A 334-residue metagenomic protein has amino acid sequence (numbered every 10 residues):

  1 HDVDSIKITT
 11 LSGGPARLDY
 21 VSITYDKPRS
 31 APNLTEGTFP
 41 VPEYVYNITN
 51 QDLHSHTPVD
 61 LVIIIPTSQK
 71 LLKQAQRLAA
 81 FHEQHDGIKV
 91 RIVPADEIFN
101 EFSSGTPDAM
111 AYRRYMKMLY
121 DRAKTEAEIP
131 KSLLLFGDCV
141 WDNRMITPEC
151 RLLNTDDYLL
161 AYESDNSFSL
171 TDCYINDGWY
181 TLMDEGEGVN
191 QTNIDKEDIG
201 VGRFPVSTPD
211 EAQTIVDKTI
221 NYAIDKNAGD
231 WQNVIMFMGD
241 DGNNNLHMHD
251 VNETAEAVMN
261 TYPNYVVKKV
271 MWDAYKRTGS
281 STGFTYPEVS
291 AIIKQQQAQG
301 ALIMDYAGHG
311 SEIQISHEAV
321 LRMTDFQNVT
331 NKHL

Functional and structural regions predicted by a protein language model:
H1-L334: Cysteine-dependent hydrolase recognition
